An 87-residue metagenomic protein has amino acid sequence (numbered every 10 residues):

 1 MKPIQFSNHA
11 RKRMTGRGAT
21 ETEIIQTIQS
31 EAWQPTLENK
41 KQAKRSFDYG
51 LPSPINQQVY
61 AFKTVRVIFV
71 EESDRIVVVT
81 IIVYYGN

Functional and structural regions predicted by a protein language model:
M1-N87: Ribonuclease/tRNase effector modules and their secretory precursors
